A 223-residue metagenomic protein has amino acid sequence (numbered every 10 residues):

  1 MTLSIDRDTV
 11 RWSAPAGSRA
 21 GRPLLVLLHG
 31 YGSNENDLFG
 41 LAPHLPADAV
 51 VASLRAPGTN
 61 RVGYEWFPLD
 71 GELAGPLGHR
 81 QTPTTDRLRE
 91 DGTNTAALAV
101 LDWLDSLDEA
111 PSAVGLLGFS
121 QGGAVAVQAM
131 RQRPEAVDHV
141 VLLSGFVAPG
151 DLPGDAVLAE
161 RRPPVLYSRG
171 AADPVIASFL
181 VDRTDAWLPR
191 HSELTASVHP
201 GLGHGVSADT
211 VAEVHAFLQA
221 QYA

Functional and structural regions predicted by a protein language model:
T2-A110: Serine-hydrolase catalytic machinery in alpha/beta-hydrolase-like enzymes
H29-Y31, L117-F119, G170: Conserved alpha/beta-hydrolase "nucleophile elbow" surrounding the catalytic nucleophile
G63-E72, G145-V165: Flexible "cap/lid" loop of the alpha/beta hydrolase fold
E109-G118: Alpha/beta-hydrolase fold nucleophile elbow
G118-G122, A126: Gly/Ala-rich beta-loop-alpha elbow adjacent to hydrolase catalytic centers
E135-A148: A conserved short beta-strand
L166-R169, D173: Short beta-strand/loop motif that positions the catalytic acidic residue of the alpha/beta-hydrolase fold
F179-A223: C-terminal catalytic histidine-bearing segment of alpha/beta-hydrolase fold enzymes
